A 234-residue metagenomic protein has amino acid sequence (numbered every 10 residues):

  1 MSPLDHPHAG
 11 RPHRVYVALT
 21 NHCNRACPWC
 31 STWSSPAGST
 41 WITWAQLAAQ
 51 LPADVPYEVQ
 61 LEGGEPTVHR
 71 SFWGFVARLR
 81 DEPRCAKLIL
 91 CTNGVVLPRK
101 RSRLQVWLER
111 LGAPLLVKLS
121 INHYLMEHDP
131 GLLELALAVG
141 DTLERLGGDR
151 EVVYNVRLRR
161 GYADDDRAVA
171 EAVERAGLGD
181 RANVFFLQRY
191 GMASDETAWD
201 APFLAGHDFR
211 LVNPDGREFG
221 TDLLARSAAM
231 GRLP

Functional and structural regions predicted by a protein language model:
M1-L90, L97-S102: Conserved alpha-helical substructure of the radical SAM core
N24, P66, G94-P98, V117-D129: Conserved radical SAM core fold
S34-I42, G64-R70, Y124-A138, Y162-A168: Conserved non-cysteine loop/helix-boundary elements of the Radical SAM core domain that shape
A48-A53, R103-E127, V169-R189, A193-P202: Structural recognition of alpha->loop->beta junctions
A49-A53, V76-P83, L104-P114, A138-G147: Acidic (Asp/Glu)-rich catalytic clusters
V59, L88-L90, V117, E151-Y154: Hydrophobic/aromatic residues located in beta-strands of well-ordered beta-sheets within soluble catalytic
S120-H128, V139-E174: Conserved strand-turn element in the central/C-terminal portion of the radical SAM core barrel that lines
G177-P234: Accessory C-terminal segments flanking Radical SAM cores
